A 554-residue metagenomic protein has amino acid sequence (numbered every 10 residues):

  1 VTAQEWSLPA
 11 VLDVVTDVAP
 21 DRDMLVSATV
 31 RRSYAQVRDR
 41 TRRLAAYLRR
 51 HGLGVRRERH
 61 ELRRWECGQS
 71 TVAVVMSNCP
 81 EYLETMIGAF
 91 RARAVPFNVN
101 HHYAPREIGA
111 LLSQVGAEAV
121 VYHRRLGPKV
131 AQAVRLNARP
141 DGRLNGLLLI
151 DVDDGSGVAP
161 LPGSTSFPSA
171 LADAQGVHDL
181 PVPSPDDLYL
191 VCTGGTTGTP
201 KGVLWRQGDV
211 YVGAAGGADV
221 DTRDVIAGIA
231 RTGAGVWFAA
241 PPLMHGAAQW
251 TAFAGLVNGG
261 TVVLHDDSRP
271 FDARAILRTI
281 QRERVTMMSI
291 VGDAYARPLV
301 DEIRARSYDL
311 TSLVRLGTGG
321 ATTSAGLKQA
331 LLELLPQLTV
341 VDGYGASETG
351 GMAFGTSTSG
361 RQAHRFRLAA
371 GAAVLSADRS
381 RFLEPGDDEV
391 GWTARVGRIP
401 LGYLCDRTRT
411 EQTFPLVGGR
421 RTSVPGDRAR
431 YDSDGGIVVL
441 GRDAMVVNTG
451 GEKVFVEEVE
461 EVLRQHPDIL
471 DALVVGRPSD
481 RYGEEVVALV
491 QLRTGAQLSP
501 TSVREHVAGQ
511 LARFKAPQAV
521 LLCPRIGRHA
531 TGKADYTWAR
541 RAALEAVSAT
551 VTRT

Functional and structural regions predicted by a protein language model:
P20, L171-C192, G198-T199, A227-W237: Conserved pre-ATP/AMP-binding loop-to-beta segment of ANL
V30, Y47-Y103, K453: Conserved AMP-binding/adenylate-forming
S33-A35, L188-G216: Conserved AMP-binding A3 loop
R91-A172: Structural core segment of the AMP-binding/adenylate-forming
Y103, V120-Y122, Q281, M288 (+8 more regions): AMP-binding/adenylate-forming catalytic core of the ANL superfamily
P168, V285-I290, D301-H364, A369-G371 (+1 more regions): Gly/Ser/Thr-rich phosphate-binding loop
A214-V236, M244-M287: Conserved AMP-binding/adenylation subdomain of ANL enzymes
S380-P415, E452-V454: Conserved ATP/PPi-binding loop(s) of AMP-dependent carboxylate-activating enzymes
